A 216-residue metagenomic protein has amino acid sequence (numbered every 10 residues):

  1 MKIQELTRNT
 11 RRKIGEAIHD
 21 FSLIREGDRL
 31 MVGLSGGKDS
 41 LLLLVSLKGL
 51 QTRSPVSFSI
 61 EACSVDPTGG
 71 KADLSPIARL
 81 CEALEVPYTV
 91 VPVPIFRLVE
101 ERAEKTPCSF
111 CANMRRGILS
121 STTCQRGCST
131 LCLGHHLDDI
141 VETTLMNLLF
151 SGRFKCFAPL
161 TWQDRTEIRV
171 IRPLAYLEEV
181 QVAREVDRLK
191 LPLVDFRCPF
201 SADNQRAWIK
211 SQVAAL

Functional and structural regions predicted by a protein language model:
M1-L145, F150-R153, A158, V180-R188: ATP-dependent adenylation/nucleotidyltransferase module used to activate substrates
S59-I60, D139-A215: Catalytic subdomain that performs nucleotidyl-dependent activation
